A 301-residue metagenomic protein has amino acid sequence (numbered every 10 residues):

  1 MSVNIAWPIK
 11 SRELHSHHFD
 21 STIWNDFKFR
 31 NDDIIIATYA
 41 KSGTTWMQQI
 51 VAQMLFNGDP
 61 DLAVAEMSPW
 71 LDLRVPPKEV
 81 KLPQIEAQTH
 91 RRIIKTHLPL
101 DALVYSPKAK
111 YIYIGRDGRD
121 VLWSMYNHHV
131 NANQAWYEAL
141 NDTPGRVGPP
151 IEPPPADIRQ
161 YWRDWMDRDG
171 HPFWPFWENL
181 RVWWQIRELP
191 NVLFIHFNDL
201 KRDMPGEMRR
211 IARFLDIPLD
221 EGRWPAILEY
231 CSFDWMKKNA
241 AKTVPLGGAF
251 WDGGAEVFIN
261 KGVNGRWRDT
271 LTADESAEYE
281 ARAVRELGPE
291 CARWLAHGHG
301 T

Functional and structural regions predicted by a protein language model:
M1-I195, P205, A241, A249-T301: PAPS-dependent sulfotransferase catalytic domain
F56-N57, M204-L219: Non-catalytic, well-ordered alpha-helical segments in soluble enzyme domains
P76, C231-K238: Short, conserved secondary-structure transition motifs
R159, R163, A212-L219, R223 (+1 more regions): Conserved C-terminal subdomain of P-loop nucleotide-binding cores
H196-L200: G-domain G4 guanine-recognition motif of GTPases
F214, P218, Y230, R282-P289: Hydrophobic alpha-helical segments
